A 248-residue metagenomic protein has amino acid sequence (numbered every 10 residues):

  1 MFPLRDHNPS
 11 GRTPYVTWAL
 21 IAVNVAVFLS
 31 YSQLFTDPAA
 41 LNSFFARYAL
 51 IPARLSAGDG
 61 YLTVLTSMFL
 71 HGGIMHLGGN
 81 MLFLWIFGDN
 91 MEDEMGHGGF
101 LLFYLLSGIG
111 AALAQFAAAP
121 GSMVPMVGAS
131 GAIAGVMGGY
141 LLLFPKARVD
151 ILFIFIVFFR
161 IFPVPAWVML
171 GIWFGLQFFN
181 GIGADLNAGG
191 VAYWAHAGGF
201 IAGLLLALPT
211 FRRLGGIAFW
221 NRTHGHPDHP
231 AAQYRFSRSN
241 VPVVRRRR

Functional and structural regions predicted by a protein language model:
M1-R248: A detector for small-residue-rich transmembrane helices and their helix-helix packing motifs
